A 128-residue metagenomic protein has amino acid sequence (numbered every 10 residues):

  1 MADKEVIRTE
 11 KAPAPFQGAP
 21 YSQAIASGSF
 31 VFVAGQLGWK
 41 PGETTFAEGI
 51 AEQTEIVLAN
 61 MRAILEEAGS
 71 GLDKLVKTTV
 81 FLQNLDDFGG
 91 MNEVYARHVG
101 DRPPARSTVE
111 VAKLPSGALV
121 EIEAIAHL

Functional and structural regions predicted by a protein language model:
M1-A59, A63-V76, L82-L128: N-terminal presequence-like segments and the immediate start of the first folded domain
